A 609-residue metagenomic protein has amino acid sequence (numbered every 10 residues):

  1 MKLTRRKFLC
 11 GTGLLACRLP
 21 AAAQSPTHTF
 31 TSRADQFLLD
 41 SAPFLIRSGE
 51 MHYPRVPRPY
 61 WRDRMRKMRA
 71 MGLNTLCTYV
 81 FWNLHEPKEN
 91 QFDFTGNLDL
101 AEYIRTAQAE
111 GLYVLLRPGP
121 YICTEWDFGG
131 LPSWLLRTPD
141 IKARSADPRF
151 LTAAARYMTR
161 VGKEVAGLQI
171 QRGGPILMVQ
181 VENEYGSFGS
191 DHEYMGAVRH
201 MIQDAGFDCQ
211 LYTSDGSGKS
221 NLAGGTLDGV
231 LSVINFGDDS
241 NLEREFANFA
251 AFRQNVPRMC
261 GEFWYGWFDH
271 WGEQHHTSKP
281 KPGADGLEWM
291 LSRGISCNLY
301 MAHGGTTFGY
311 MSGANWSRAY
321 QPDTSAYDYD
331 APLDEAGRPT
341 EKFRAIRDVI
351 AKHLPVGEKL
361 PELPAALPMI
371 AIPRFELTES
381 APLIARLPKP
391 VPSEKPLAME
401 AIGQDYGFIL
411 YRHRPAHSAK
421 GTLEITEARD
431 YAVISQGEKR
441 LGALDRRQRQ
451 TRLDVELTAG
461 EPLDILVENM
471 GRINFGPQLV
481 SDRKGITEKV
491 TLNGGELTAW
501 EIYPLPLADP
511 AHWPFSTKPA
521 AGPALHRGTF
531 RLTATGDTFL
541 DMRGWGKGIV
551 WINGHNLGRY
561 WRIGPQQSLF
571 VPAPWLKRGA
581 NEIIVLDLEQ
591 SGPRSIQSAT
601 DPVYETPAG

Functional and structural regions predicted by a protein language model:
M1-K7: Twin-arginine (Tat) signal peptide motif
K7-Q24: N-terminal export signals
P26-Y60, R66-A70, K88-Q91, G96-R105 (+3 more regions): Extended substrate-binding grooves/exosites of carbohydrate-active enzymes
Y60-F81, L115: Catalytic domains of carbohydrate-active enzymes, especially glycoside hydrolases
V80-E89, N97, L112-P139, E164-G186 (+2 more regions): Aromatic-lined carbohydrate-binding surfaces of glycoside hydrolases
L151-Q180, D191-M195, R199, F207-D208 (+7 more regions): Carbohydrate-binding surfaces of carbohydrate-active enzymes
L177-V181, Q203-N221: Aromatic-lined carbohydrate-recognition surfaces of secreted/lumenal glycan-active proteins
K420-S435, L463, F530-N553, Y560-W561 (+1 more regions): Aromatic-lined ligand-binding clefts that engage carbohydrates, nucleic acids, or primary amines
